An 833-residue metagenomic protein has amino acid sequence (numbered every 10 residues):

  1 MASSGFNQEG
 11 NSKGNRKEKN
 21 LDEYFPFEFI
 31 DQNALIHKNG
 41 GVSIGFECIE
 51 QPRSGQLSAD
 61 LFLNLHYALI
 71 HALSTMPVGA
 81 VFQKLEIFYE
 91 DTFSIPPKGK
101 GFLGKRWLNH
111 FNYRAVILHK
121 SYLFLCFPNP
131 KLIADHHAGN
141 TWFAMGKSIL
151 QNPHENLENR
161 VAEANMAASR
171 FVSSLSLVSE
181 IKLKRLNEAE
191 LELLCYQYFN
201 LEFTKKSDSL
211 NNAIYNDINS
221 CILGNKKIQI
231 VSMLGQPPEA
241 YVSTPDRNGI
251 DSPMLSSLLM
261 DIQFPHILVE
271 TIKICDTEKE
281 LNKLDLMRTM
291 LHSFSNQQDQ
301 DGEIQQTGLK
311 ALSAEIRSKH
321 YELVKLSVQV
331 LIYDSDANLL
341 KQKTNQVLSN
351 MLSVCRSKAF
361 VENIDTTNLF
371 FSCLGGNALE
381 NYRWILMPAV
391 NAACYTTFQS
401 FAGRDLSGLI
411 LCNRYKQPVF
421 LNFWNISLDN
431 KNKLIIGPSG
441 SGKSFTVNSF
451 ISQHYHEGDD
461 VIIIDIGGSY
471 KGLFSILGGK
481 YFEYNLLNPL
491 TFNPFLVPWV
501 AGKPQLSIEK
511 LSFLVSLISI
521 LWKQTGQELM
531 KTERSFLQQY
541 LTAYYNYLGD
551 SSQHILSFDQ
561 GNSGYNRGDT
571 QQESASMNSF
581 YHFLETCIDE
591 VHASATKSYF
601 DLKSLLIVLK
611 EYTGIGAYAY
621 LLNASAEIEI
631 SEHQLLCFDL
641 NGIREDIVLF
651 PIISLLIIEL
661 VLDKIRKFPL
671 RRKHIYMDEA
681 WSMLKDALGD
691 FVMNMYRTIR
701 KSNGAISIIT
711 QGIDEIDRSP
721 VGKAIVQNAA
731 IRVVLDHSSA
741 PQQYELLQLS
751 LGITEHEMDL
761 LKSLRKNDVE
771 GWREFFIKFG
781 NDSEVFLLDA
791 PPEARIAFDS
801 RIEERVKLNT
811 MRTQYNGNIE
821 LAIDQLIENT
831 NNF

Functional and structural regions predicted by a protein language model:
M1-T397: Extended, folded cores of ATP/NTP-driven motor/assembly subunits in large transport and secretion machines
A59-T75, L259-M260, S357, T367-V419 (+7 more regions): P-loop NTPase motor domains
I435: Hydrophobic anchor at the beta1->P-loop junction of P-loop NTPases
P438: P-loop (Walker A) phosphate-binding loop of NTP-binding proteins
S441-N493: Walker A/P-loop NTP-binding active-site region of P-loop NTPases, recognizing the glycine-rich GxxxxGKT/S
G479-E483, V721-L735: A short helix-turn-beta junction within AAA+ P-loop NTPase domains corresponding to the substrate/partner-engaging
T710-Q711: H-loop/switch region of ABC-family ATPase nucleotide-binding domains
T754-M811: Conserved P-loop NTPase
